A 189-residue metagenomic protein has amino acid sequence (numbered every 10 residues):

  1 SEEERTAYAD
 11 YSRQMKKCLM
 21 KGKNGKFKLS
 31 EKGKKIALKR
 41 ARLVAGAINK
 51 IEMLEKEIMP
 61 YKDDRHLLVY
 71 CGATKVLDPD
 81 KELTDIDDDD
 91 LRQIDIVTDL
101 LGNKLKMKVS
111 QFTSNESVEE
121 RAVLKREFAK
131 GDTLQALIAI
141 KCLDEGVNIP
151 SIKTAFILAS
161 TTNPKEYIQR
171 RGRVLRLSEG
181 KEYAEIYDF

Functional and structural regions predicted by a protein language model:
S1-R65, T74-R92, T98-D99: Interdomain helical connector at the RecA1-RecA2 junction of SF1/SF2 helicase-like NTPases
E4, T74-V76, S117, L143-D144 (+2 more regions): Conserved nucleotide-binding/hydrolysis micro-motifs of P-loop NTPases
A7, S151, E166-R170: Alpha-helical scaffold elements adjacent to nucleotide-binding pockets in ATP/GTP-utilizing enzyme cores
M20, N24-S30, E55, P60-Y61 (+8 more regions): N-terminal helicase ATP-binding lobe
L68, D90-D144: Conserved helicase ATPase core of P-loop NTP-dependent helicases/translocases
C71, T113, D188: Short beta-strand/turn micro-motifs composed of small residues that flank or help shape donor/cofactor-binding pockets
E120-A122, P164-R171: Short, charged, surface-exposed secondary-structure boundary motifs
R173-F189: Conserved segment of the helicase C-terminal RecA-like domain
